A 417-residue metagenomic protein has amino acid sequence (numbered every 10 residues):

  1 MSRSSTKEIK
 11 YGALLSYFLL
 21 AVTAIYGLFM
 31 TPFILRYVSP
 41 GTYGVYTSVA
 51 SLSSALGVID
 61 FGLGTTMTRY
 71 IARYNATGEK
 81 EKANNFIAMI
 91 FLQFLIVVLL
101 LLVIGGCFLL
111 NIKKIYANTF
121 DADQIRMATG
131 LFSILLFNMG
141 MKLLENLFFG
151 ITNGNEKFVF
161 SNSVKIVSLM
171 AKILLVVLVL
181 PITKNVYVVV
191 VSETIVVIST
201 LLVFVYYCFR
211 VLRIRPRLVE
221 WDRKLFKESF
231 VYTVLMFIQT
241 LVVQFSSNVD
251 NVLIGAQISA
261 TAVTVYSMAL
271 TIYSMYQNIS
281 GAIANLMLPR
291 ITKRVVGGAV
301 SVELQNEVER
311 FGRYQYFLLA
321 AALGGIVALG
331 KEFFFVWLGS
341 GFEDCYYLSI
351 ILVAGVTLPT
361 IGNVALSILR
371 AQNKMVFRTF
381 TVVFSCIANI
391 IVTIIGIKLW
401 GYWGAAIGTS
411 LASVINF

Functional and structural regions predicted by a protein language model:
M1-I9, V186-Y187, F204-S247, R290 (+2 more regions): Interhelical loop/hinge segments that connect adjacent transmembrane helices in multipass membrane
E8-T23, F61-K114, R126, G130-S133 (+1 more regions): Membrane-water interface segments that mark the loop-to-transmembrane alpha-helix transition
G12, S16, Y43-G44, G150 (+6 more regions): Alpha-helical transmembrane segments and their helix-entry boundary regions
L19, T23-G27, T31, V49-T68 (+13 more regions): Short runs within selected transmembrane alpha-helices of multi-pass transporters and secretion channels
L28-T42, K114-F120, L241-Y276, K293-R294 (+2 more regions): Helix-terminus/linker motif at the lipid-water interface of multi-pass membrane proteins
T31-S54, F86, V190-V191, L225-Y232 (+4 more regions): Interfacial/gating helices of multi-pass transporter permease domains
F61-T77, G154, L212-R213, A269 (+3 more regions): Helix-loop junctions and terminal segments of transmembrane helices in multi-pass membrane transport/translocation
L110-F132, I326-T357: Interfacial segments at transmembrane-helix termini and the short loops linking adjacent helices
